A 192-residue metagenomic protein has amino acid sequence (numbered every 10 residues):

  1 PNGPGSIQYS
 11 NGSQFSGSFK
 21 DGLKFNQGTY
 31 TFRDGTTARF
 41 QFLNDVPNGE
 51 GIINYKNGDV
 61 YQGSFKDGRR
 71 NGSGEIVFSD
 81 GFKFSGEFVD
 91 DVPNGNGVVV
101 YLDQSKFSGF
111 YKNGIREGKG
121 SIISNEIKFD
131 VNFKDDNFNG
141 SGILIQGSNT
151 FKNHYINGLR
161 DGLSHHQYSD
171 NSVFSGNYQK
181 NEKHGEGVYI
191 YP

Functional and structural regions predicted by a protein language model:
P1-N2, I7, Q14-F25, T37-N48 (+6 more regions): Conserved anchor residues at repeat-unit boundaries in beta-strand-based tandem repeats, strongest for the MORN repeat
Y9, Y30-F32, Y55, F78 (+3 more regions): Position-specific recognition of the canonical hydrophobic site in helix A of tetratricopeptide repeat
